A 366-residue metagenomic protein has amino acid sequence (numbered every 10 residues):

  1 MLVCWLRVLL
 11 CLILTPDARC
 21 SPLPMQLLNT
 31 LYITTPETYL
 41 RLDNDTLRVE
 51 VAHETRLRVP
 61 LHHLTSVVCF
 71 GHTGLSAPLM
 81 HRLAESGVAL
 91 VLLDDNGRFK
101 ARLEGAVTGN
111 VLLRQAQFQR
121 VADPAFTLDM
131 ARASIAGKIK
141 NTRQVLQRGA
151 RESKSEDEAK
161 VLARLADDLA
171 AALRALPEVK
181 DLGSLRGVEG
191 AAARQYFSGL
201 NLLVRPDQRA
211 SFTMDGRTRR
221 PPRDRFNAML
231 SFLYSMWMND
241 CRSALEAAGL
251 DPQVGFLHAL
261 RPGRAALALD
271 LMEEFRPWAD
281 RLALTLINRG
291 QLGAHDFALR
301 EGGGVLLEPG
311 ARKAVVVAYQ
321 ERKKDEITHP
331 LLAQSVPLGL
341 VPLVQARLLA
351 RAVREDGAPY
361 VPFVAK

Functional and structural regions predicted by a protein language model:
L10-L12, L23-Q26: Intrinsic disorder/low-complexity detector
L14-P16: Compositionally biased, intrinsically disordered low-complexity segments enriched in Pro/Arg/Gln/His
M25-R41, A52, G109-K366: Active-site helix-to-loop segments that bind/position phosphate- or nucleotide-bearing substrates and donors across
R41-T73: N-terminal ordered "arm"
H63, C69-Q144: A surface-exposed, charged beta-strand/loop segment in the N-terminal or early-internal portion of soluble proteins
